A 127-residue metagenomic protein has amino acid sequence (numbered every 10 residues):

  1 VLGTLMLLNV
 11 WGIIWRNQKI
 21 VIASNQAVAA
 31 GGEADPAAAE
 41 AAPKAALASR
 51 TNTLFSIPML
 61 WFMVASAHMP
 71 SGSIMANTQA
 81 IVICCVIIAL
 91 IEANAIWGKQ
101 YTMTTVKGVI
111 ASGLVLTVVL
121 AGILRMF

Functional and structural regions predicted by a protein language model:
V1-F127: Polytopic transmembrane helical bundles with strong interfacial aromatic enrichment
